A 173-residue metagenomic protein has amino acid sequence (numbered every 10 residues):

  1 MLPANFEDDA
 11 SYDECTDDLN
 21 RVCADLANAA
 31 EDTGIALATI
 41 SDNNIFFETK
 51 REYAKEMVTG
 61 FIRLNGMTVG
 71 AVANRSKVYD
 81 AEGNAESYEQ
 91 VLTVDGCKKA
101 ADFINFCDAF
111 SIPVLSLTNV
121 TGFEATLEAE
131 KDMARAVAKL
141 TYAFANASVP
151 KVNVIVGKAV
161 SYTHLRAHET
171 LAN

Functional and structural regions predicted by a protein language model:
M1-R63, V69, A73: Amphipathic alpha-helical segments at domain termini/boundaries
N5-D17, K55, L117-E124, V156-Y162: A glycine-rich phosphate-binding loop feature that marks nucleotide/adenosyl-phosphate handling sites
E48, Y53-T68, V72-A109: Long, structured protein-protein interaction/assembly regions in large complexes
N65, V72-N74, F110, L115-T126 (+1 more regions): Generic beta-strand/beta-sheet core signal
N84-S87, E124-V137: Short glycine/threonine-rich loop-to-helix capping motif typified by GTGT followed within a few residues by an Asp-Pro
N105-L115, Y142-P150: Secondary-structure transition/capping motifs at alpha-helix termini and the adjoining loop/turn into the next element
K131-N153: Glycine-rich and small/hydrophobic secondary-structure elements
T163-H164, H168-A172: Conserved small/polar residues in nucleotide/adenosyl-binding loops
